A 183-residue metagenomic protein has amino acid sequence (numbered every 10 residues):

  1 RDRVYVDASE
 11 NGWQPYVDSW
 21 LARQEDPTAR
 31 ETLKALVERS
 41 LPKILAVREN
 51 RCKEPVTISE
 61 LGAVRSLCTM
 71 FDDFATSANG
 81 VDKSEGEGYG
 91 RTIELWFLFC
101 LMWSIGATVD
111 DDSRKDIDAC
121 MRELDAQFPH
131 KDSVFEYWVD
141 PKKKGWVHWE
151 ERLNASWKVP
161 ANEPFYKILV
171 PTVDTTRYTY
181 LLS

Functional and structural regions predicted by a protein language model:
R1-T28: A short helix-turn-beta junction within AAA+ P-loop NTPase domains corresponding to the substrate/partner-engaging
A22, D26, R30-S183: AAA+ P-loop NTPase catalytic core
